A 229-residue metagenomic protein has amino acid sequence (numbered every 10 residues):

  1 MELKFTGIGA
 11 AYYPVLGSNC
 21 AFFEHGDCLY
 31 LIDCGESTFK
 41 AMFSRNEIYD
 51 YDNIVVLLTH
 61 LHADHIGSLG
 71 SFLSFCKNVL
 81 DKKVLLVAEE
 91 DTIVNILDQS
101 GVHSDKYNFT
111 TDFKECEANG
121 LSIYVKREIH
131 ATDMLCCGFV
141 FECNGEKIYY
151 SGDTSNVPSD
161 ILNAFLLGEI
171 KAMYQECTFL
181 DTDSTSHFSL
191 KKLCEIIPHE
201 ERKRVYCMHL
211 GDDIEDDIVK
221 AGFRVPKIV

Functional and structural regions predicted by a protein language model:
M1-R45, Y49, T111-D160: Core dinuclear metal-dependent hydrolase active-site scaffold
D27-Y30, L80-L85, K147-I148, E201-V205: Short active-site oxyanion
L31-G35, D52-D64, A88-E89, Y149-T154 (+2 more regions): Active-site neighborhood of phospho(di)ester-bond hydrolases with catalytic His/Asp-centered motifs
S37-L85, E169-M173: Active-site metal-binding motif and surrounding structural segment of the metallo-beta-lactamase
T38, T92-I93, D212: Alpha-helix capping/helix-boundary segments
V79-V84, A88-T110: Active-site neighborhood of divalent metal-dependent phosphoester bond hydrolases
V102-F113, G120-Y124, I218-V229: Active-site regions of enzymes building and remodeling cell-envelope glycoconjugates
V157-V229: Cap/insert and terminal regions of metallo-dependent hydrolase folds
